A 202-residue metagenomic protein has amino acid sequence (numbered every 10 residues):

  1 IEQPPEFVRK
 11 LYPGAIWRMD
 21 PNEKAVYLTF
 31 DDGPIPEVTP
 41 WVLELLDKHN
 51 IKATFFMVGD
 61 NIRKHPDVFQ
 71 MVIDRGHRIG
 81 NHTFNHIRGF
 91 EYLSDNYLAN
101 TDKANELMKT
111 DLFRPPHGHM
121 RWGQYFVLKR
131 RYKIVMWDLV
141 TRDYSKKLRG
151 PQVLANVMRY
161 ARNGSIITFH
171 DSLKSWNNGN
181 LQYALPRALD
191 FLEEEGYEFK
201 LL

Functional and structural regions predicted by a protein language model:
I1-T29, P34-N50, K64-D67, L185-F191 (+1 more regions): N-terminal pre-catalytic segment of deacetylase/amide-hydrolase enzymes
A25-V26, P36, D47-S175: Metal-dependent polysaccharide deacetylase catalytic core of the NodB/CE4 family, i.e., the active-site-bearing domain
V157-L202: Catalytic grooves of carbohydrate-active enzymes
